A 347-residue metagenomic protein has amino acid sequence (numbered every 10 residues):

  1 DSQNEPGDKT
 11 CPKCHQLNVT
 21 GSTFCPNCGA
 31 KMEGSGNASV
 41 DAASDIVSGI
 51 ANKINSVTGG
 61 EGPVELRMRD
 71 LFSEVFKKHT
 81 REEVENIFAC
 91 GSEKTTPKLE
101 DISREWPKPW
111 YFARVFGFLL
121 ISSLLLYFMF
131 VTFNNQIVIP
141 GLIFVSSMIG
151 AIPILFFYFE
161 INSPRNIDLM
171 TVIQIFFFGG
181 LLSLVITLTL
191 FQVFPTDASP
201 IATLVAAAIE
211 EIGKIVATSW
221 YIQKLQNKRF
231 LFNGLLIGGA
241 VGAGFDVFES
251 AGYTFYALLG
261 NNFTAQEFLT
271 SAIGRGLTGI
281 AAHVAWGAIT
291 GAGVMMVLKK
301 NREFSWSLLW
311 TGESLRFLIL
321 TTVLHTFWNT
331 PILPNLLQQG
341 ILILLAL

Functional and structural regions predicted by a protein language model:
D1-N4, C25: N-terminal acidic, proline/glycine-rich, low-complexity intrinsically disordered segments
D1-S2, C11-Q16: Short, intrinsically disordered, charge-biased short linear motifs at domain edges
N4, N18, M32: Cys/His-rich microdomains that often coordinate metals
D8, S22: Residues immediately within or flanking Cys/His clusters that coordinate Zn2+ in small zinc-binding modules
K13, F24-L347: Hydrophobic alpha-helical segments at protein termini of multi-pass membrane proteins
